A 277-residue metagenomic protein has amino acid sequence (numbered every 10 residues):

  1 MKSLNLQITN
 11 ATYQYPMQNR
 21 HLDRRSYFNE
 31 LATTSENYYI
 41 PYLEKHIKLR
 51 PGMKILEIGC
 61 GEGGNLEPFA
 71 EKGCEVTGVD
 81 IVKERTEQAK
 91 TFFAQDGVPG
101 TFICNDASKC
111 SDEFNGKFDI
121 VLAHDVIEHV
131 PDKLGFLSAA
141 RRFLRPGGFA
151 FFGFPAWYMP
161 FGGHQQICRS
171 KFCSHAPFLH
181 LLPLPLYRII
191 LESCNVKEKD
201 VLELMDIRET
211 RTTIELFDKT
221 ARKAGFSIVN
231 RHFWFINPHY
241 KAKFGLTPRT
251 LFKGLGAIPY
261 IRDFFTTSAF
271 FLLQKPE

Functional and structural regions predicted by a protein language model:
M1-G116, I120, H124, L137 (+2 more regions): Conserved N-terminal segment of class I S-adenosyl-L-methionine
G63, V130, F161: Loop/helix-junction capping segments adjacent to catalytic residues or to phosphate/diphosphate-binding pockets
D125-H129: A short His-aromatic
V130-P131, L144-R145: Helix-to-beta-strand junctions that scaffold the AdoMet/dcAdoMet cofactor pocket in Class I SAM-dependent enzymes
L134-A139, F149-Q274: S-adenosyl-L-methionine-dependent methyltransferase catalytic module, highlighting the catalytic core
